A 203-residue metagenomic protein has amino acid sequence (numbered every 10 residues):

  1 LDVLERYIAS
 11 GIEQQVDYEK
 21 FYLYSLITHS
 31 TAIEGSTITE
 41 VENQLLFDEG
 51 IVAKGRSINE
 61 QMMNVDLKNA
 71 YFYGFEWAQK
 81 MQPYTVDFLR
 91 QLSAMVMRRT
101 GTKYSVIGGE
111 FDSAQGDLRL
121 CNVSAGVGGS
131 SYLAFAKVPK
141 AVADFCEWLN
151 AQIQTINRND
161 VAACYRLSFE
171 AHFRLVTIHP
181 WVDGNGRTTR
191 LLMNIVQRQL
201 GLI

Functional and structural regions predicted by a protein language model:
L1-I203: FIC/Doc superfamily catalytic core
